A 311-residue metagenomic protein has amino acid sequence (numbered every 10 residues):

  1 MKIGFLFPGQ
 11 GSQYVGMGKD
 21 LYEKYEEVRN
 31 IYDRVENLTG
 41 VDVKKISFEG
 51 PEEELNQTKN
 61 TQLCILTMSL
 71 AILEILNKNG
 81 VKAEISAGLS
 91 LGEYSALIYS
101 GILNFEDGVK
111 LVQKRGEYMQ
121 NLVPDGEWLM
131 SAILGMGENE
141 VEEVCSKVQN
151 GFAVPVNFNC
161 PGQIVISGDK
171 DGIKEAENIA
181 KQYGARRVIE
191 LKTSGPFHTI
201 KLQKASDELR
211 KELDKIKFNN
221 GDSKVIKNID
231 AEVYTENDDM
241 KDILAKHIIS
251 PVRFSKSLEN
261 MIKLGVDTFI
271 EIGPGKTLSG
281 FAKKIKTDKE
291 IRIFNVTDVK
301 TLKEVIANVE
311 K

Functional and structural regions predicted by a protein language model:
M1-V141, R187, T268-K284, E290-K300: FabD-like malonyl-/acyl-CoA
Q10-S12, L38-T39, S100-I249: Alpha/beta catalytic cores of group-transfer enzymes, especially the acyltransferase/condensing modules of polyketide
T61-L63, P196, P251, S255: Glycine-rich phosphate/pyrophosphate-binding beta-alpha loops
N77, K181, I262-G265: Non-catalytic positions within long, well-ordered alpha-helices that form the structural scaffold/packing of enzyme
E190-T193, I262, T297: Short glycine-rich catalytic loops that host catalytic nucleophiles or stabilize transition states across multiple
A205, N308-E310: Post-His helix in hydrolase/transferase enzymes
S250-V266: A short, acidic, amphipathic alpha-helical segment used as a generic capping/interface helix at domain edges
T301-N308: Short, charged, surface-exposed secondary-structure boundary motifs
